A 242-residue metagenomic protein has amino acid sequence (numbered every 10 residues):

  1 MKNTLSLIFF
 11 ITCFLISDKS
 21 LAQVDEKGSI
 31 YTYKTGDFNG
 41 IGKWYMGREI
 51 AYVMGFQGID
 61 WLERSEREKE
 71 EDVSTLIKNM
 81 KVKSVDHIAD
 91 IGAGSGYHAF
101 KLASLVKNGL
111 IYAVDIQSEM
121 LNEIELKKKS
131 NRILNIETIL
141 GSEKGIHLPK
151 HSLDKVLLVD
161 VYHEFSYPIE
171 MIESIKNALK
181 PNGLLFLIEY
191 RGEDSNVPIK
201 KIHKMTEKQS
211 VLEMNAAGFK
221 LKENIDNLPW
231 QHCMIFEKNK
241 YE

Functional and structural regions predicted by a protein language model:
V24-K81, H87: Class I SAM-dependent transferase core
H87, L110, N182-L184: Short glycine-centered segments of the SAM/dcSAM-binding site in methyltransferase folds
A89-G145: Class I SAM-dependent methyltransferase SAM/SAH-binding core
I146-K155: A short acidic, Gly/Pro-enriched loop at the edge of an enzyme's catalytic core that lines a small-molecule cofactor
D154-P168: A short SAM/SAH-binding and catalytic strip from SAM-dependent methyltransferases
I169-L184: A short glycine-rich, Lys/Arg-flanked "PGG" loop and its adjoining helix->strand segment in the class I
F186-V211: Conserved class I S-adenosyl-L-methionine
E223, N227-E242: Core SAM-dependent methyltransferase catalytic element
